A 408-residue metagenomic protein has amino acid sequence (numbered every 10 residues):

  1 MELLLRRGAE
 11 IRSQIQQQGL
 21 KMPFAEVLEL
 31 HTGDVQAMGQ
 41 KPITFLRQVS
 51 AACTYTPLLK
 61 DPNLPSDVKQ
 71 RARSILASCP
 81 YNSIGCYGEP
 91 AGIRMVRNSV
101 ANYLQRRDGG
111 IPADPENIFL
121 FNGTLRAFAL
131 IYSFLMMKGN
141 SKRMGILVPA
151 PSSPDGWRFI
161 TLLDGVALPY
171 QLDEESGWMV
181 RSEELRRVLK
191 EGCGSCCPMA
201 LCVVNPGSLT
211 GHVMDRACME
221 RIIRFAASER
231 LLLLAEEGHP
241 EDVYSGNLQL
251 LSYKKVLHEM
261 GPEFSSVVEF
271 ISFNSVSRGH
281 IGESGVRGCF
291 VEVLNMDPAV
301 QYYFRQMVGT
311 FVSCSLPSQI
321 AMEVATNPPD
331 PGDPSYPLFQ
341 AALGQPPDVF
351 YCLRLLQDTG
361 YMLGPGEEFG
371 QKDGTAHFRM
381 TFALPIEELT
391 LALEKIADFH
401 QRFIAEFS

Functional and structural regions predicted by a protein language model:
M1-L76, R186, K190, Q401 (+1 more regions): Conserved N-terminal helix/loop that builds the PLP phosphate-binding region of the aspartate aminotransferase-like
M22-L28, M38, C352-R379, A405-S408: Conserved PLP cofactor-binding pocket of PLP-dependent enzymes
T32, A37-G39, T44, Q340-D358 (+2 more regions): Conserved PLP-binding catalytic core of the aspartate aminotransferase-like
G33-A37, L125-R126, S152-P154, P206-L209 (+6 more regions): Short, solvent-exposed loop/turn segments at secondary-structure junctions
Q36-Q40, L46, L209-H212, E229 (+5 more regions): Short catalytic/ligand-binding loop motif for oxyanion handling, primarily in non-cytosolic enzymes, centered on
F45-Q48, D67-L76, L162, E191 (+2 more regions): Conserved core segment of the aminotransferase class I/II
C53-R230, L234, P240-F264, I271-S272 (+5 more regions): Conserved core of the PLP fold type I
